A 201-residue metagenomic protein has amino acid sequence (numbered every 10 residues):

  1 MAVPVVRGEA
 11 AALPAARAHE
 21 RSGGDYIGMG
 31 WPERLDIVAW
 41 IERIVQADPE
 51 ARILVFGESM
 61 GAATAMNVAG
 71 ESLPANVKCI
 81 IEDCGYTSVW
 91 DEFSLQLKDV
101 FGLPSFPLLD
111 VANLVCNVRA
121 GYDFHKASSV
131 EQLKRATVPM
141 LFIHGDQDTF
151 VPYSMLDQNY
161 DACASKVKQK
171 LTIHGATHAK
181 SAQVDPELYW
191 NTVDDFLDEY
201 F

Functional and structural regions predicted by a protein language model:
A2-G23: Conserved alpha/beta-hydrolase
H19-R52: Catalytic nucleophile-loop/oxyanion-hole region of alpha/beta-hydrolase and closely related hydrolase-like folds
G57-G61, A65: Gly/Ala-rich beta-loop-alpha elbow adjacent to hydrolase catalytic centers
N67-D123, E131: Hydrolase active-site cap/lid region
S129, V138, P152-D161: Short alpha-helix in the alpha/beta-hydrolase fold that links the catalytic acid
R135-T137, F142-H144, D148: Short beta-strand/loop motif that positions the catalytic acidic residue of the alpha/beta-hydrolase fold
D146-V151, A179-K180: Acidic catalytic loop of the alpha/beta-hydrolase fold
A176-W190: Catalytic histidine-centered segment of alpha/beta-hydrolase-like enzymes
